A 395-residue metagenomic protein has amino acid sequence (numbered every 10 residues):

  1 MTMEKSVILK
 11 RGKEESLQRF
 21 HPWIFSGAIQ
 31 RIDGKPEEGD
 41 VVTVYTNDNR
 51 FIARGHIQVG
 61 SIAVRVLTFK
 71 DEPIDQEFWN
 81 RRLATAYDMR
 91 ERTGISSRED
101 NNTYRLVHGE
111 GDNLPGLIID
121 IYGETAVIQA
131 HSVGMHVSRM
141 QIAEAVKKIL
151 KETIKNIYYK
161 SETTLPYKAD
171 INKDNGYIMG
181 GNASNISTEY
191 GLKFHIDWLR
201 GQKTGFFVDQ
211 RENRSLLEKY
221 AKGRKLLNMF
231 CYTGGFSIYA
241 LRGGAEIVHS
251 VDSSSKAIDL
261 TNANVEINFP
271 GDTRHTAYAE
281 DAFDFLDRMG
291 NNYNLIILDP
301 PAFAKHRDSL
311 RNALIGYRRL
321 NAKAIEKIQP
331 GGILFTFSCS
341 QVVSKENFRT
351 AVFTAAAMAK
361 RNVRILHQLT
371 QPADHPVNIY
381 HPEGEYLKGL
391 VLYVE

Functional and structural regions predicted by a protein language model:
M1-I121: Non-catalytic accessory regions of SAM-dependent methyltransferases
V107-D120, H136-F207, S215: Non-catalytic substrate-recognition/targeting regions of SAM-dependent transferases
G223-Y232: Conserved class I S-adenosyl-L-methionine
T233-E246: Conserved SAM-binding loop of SAM-dependent methyltransferases across substrates and taxa, primarily the Class I
I247-D252: Conserved SAM-binding motif I beta-strand of class I
K256-I297: S-adenosyl-L-methionine
Y293-K323: Mobile active-site "lid"/loop adjacent to the S-adenosyl-L-methionine
I333-E395: C-terminal catalytic and target-recognition region of SAM-dependent MTase-like enzymes, primarily methyltransferases
